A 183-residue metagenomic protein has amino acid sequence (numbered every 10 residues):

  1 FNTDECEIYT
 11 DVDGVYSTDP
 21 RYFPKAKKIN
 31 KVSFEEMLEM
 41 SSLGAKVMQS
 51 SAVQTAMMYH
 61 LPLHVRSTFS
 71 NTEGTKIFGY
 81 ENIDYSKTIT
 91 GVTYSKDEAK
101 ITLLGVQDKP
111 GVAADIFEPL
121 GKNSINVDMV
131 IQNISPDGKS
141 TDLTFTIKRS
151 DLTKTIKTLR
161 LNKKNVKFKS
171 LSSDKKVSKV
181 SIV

Functional and structural regions predicted by a protein language model:
F1-V183: C-terminal catalytic "cap/lid" subdomain
